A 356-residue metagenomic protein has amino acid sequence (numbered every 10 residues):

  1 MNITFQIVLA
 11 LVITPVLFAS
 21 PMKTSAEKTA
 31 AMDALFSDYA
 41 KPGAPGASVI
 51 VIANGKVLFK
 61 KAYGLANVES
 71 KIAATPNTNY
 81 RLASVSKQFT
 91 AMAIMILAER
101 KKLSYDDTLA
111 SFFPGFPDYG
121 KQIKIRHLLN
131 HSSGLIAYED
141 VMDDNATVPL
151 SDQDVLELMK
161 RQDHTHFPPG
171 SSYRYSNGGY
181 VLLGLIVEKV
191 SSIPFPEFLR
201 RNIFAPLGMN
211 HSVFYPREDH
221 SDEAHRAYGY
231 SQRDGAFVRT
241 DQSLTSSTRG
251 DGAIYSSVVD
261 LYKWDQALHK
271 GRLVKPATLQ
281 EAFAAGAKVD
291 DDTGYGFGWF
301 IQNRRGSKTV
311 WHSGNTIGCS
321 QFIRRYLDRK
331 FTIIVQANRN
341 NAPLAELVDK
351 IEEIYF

Functional and structural regions predicted by a protein language model:
N2-A10: Sec-dependent signal peptide recognition, specifically the positively charged N-region followed immediately by
I13-E27: Bacterial Sec-dependent signal peptides at the C-terminal "C-region" and cleavage site
P21, R305, R339-F356: Short, gly/Ser/Thr-rich active-site loops of penicillin-recognizing serine hydrolases
S25-Y80, S104-D107, Q162, V238 (+1 more regions): Short, conserved catalytic-motif segment at the N-terminal edge
Y39-S48, E69-H127, F167-G178, R249-G252 (+2 more regions): Short active-site loop at a secondary-structure junction that contains or immediately precedes the catalytic residue(s)
G64-V68, T245, R339-A342: A short acidic/small-residue loop/turn micro-motif
N67, G120-I317: Short, surface-exposed loop or secondary-structure junction motifs that flank catalytic or metal-binding residues
W311-H312, F322-R339: Short, well-ordered beta-strand elements
